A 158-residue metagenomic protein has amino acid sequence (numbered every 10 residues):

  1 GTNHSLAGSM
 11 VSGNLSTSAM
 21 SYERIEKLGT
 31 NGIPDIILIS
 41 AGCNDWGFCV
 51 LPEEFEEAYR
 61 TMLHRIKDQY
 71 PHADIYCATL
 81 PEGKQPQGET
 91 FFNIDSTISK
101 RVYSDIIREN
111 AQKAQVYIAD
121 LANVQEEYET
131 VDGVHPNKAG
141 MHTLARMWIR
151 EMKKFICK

Functional and structural regions predicted by a protein language model:
G1-R60, R101: Conserved SGNH/GDSL esterase-like catalytic core that processes O-acyl groups on lipids and polysaccharides
G1-T2, G32-I37, Y70-I75, K113-Y117: Loop/turn elements at helix/coil->beta-strand transitions in domains of secreted/extracellular proteins
N3-S5, T79, D120-N123: Residue-level recognition of beta-strand->loop/alpha-helix junctions
V11, D45-P52, Q85-T90, E127-V131: Extracytoplasmic/secreted cell-surface and envelope-processing proteins
L38-N44, H64-R101: Active-site segments of SGNH/GDSL-like serine hydrolases that catalyze O-acetyl group transfer/hydrolysis on lipids
E54-E57, T61-D68, V102-E109: Alpha-helical scaffolding segments of alpha/beta enzyme cores, especially the outer helices of TIM-barrel or partial
G83-L121, H142, M147: Substrate-gating cap/lid alpha-helix
V131-K158: Histidine-centered active-site loop/cap adjacent to the catalytic His in serine esterases/O-acetyl transfer systems
